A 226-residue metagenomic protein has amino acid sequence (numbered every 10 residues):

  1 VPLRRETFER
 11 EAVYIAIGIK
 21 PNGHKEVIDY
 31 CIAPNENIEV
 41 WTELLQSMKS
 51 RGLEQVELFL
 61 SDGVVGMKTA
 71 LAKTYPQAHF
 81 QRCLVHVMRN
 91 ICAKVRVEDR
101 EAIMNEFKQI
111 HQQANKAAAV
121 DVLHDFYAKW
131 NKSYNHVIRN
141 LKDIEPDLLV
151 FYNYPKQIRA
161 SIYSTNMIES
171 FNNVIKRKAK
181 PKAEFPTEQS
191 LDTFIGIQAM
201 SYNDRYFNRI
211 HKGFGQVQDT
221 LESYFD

Functional and structural regions predicted by a protein language model:
V1-E6, E11, L60, F80-I91 (+4 more regions): Conserved, well-ordered core segments of regulatory domains
V1-L60, V65, T69, K73-Q77 (+2 more regions): RNase H-like nuclease fold core
K20, I91, V95, K178 (+1 more regions): Generic structural signal for hydrophobic core residues of well-folded globular domains
N37-W41, R96, R100, E188: Short, charged, low-complexity patches
L58-V65, A70-E106: Conserved beta-strand -> loop -> alpha-helix junction used to position metal-binding or nucleic-acid-contacting
P76, Q109-D226: Acidic/histidine-rich catalytic cores and adjacent linkers of DNA breakage/strand-transfer/modification proteins
